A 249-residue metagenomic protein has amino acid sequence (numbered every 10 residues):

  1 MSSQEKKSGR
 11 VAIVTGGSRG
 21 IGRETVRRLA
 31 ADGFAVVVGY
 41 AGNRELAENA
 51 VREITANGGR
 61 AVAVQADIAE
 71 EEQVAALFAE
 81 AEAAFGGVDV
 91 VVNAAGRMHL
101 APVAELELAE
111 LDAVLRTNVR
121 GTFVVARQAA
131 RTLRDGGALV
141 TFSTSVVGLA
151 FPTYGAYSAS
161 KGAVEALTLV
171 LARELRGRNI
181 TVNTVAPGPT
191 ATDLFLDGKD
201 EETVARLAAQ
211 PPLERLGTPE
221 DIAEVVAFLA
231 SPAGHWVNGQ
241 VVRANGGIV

Functional and structural regions predicted by a protein language model:
S2, L149, A227, N238-V249: Short C-terminal tail/terminal secondary-structure segment of NAD(P)H-dependent dehydrogenase/reductase domains
S18-R19: Conserved glycine-rich cofactor-binding loop
D32-N49: Conserved glycine-rich Rossmann-like NAD(P)H-binding loop of the short-chain dehydrogenase/reductase
P102-V103, E107-L115, F195, T203 (+1 more regions): Substrate-binding pocket helix/loop in short-chain dehydrogenase/reductase
L106, A150-S158, V170: Active-site loop-to-helix junction immediately N-terminal to the catalytic Tyr of the SDR YXXXK motif in Rossmann-fold
A126, S160: Active-site helix of classical SDR
R131, R173-G177, H235: Alpha-helical segment proximal to the catalytic Tyr-Lys
